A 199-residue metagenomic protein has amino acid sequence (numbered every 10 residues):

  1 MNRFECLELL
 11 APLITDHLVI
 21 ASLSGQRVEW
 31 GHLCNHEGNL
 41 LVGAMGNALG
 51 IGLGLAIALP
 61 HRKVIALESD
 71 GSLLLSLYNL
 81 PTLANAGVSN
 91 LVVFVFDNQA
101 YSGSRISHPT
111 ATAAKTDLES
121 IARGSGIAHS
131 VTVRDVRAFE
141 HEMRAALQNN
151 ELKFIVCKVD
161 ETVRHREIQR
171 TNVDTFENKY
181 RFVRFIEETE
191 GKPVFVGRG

Functional and structural regions predicted by a protein language model:
M1-T15: Active-site pocket-lining segments that scaffold enzyme catalytic pockets across diverse folds
R3-C6, W30-Y180: Thiamine diphosphate
L9, L13, E142, F185: Residues that form generic nucleotide/phosphate-binding pockets
T15-N35: Acidic-glycine-rich active-site phosphate/pyrophosphate-binding loop
N178-G199: Short, flexible loop segments at boundaries between secondary-structure elements
